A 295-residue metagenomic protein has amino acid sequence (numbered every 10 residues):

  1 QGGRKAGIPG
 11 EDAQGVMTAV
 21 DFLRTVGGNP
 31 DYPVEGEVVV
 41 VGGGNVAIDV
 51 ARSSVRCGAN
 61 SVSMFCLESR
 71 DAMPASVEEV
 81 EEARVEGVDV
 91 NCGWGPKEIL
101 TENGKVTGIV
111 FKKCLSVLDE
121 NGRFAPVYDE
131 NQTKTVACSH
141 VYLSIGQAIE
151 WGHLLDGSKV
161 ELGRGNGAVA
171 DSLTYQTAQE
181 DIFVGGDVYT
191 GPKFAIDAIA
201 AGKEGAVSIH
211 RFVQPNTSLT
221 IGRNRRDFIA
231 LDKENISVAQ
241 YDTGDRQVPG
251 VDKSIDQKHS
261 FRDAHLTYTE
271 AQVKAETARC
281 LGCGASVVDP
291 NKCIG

Functional and structural regions predicted by a protein language model:
Q1, V39-V41, S139-G146, V273: Short hydrophobic core segments
D12-E35, T101, D119-P192: FAD-site-proximal beta/loop scaffold in flavoenzymes
R24-V26, A51-E98, T217-D232: Rossmann-like dinucleotide-binding cores of NAD(P)H-dependent redox enzymes
P30-A59: Rossmann-like NAD(P)H-binding beta-loop-alpha module
V50, G185-V213: A conserved FAD-binding loop/helix module that cradles the flavin
G93-K105, C114-V117: A conserved short coil-to-beta-strand element within the FAD-binding core of flavoproteins
D187, K274-G295: Cysteine-centered iron-sulfur cluster-binding motifs in ferredoxin-type domains/subunits of redox enzymes
S208-L281: Flexible inter-domain linker/hinge segments
